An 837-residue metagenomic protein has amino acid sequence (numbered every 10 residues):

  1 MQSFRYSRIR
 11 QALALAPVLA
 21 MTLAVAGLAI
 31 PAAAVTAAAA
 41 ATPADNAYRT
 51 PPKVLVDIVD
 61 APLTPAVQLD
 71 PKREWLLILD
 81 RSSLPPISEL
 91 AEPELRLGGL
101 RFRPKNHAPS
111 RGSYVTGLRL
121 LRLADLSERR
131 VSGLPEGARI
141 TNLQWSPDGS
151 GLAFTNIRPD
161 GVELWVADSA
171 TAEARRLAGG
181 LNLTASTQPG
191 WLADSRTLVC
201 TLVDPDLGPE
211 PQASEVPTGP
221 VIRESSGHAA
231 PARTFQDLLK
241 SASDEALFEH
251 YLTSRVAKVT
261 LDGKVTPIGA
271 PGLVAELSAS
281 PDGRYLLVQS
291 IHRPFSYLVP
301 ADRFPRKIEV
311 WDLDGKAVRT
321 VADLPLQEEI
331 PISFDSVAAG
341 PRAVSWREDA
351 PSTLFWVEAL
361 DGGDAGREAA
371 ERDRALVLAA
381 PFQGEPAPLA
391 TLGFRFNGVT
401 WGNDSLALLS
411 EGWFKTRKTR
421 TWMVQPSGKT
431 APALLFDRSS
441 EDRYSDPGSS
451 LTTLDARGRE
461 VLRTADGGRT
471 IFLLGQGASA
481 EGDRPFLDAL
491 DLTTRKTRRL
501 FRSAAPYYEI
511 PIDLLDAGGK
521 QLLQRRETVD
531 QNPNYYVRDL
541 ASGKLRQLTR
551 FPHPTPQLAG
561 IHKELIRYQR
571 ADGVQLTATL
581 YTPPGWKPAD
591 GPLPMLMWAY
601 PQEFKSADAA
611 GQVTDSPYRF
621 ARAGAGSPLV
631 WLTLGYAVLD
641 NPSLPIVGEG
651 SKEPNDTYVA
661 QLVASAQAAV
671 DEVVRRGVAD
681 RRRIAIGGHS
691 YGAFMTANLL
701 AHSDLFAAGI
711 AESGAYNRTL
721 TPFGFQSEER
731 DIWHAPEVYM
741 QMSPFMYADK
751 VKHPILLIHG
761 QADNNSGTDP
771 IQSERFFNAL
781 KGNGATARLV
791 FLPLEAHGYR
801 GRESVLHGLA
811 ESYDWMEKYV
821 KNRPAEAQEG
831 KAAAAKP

Functional and structural regions predicted by a protein language model:
M1-Q11: N-terminal secretory signal peptides that target proteins for export/translocation
A14-A32: Bacterial N-terminal signal peptides
A20, A34-G560, G611-Q612, E826-P837: Beta-propeller folds
I58, I308, L354, L435 (+7 more regions): Conserved hydrophobic/aromatic pocket- or pore-lining residues that grip, position, or stack substrates in active sites
G112-R119, L123, D615-P837: Active-site-proximal cap/loop segments of hydrolase catalytic domains
Q547-G591: N-terminal cap/lid segment of alpha/beta-hydrolase-fold proteins
K587-G591, L596-S616: Short, surface-exposed "cap/lid" segments of acyl-processing enzymes
